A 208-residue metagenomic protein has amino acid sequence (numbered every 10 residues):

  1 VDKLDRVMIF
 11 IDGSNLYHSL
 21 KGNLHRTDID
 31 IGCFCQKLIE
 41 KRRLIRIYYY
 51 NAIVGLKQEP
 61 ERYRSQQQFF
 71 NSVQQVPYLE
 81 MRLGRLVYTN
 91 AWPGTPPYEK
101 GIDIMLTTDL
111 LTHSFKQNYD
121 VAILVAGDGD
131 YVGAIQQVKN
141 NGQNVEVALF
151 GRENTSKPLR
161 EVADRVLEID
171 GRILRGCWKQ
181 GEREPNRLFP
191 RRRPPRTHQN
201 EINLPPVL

Functional and structural regions predicted by a protein language model:
V1-L208: Terminal and domain-boundary accessory regions
